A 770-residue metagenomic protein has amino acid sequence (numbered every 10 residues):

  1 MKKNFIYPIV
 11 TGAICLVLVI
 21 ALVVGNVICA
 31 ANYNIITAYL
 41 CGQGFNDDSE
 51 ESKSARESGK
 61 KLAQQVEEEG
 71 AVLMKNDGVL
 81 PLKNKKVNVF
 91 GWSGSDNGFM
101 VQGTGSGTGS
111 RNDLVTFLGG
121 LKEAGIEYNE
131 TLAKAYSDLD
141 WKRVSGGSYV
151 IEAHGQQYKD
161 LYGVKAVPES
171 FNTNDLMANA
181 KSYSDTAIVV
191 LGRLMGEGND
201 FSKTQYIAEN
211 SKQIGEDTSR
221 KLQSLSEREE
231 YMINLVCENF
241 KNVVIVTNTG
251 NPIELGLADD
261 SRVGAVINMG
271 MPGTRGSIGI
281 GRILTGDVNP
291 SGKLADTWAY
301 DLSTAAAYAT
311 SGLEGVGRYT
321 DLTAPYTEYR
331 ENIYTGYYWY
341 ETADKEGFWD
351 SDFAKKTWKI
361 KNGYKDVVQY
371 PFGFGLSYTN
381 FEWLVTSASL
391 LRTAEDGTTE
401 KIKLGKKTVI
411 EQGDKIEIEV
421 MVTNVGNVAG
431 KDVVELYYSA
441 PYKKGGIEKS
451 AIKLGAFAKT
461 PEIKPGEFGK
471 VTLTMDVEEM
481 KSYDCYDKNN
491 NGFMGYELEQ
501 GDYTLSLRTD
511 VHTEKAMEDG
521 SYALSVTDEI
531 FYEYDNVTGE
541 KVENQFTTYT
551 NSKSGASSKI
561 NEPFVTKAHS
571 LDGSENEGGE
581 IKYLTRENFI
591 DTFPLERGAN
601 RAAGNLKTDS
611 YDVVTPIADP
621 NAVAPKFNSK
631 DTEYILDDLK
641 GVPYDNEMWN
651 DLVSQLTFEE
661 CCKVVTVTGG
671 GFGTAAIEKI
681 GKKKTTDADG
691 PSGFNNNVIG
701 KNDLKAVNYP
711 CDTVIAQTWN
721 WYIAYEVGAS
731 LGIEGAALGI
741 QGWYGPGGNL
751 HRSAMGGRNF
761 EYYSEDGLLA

Functional and structural regions predicted by a protein language model:
M1-N749, Y763-D766, A770: C-terminal non-catalytic regions of proteins with extracellular/luminal or membrane-system context
R752-Y763: Active-site-proximal beta-alpha loop/turn segments in soluble metabolic enzymes
